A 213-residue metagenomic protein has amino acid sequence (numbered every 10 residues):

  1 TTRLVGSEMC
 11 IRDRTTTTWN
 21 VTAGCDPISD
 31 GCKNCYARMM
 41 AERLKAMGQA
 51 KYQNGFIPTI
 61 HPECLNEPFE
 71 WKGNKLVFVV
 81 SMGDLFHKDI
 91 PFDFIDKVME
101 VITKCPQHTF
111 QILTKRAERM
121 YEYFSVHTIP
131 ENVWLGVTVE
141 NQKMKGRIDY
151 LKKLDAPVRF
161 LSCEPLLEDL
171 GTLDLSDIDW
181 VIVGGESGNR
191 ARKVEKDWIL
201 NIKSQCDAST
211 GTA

Functional and structural regions predicted by a protein language model:
T1-I11: Single conserved hydrophobic/aromatic residue that forms the stacking wall/gate of nucleotide- or nucleobase-binding
T1-T2, T114-K115, T138: Ser/Thr-centric signal marking residues that sit in or immediately flank functional binding/regulatory motifs
R3, T103-K104, K153: Solvent-exposed polar/charged
R12-I28, K33-V133, Q142-K145, L170-L175: Conserved Radical SAM active-site core
T18, T138, E164: Conserved acidic residues
C32, V79, I112, L135 (+4 more regions): Conserved, mostly hydrophobic/aromatic
A46, N54, P58-T59, E67 (+4 more regions): Radical SAM enzyme [4Fe-4S]-AdoMet core and its adjacent flexible, acidic and glycine-rich loops/tails across
